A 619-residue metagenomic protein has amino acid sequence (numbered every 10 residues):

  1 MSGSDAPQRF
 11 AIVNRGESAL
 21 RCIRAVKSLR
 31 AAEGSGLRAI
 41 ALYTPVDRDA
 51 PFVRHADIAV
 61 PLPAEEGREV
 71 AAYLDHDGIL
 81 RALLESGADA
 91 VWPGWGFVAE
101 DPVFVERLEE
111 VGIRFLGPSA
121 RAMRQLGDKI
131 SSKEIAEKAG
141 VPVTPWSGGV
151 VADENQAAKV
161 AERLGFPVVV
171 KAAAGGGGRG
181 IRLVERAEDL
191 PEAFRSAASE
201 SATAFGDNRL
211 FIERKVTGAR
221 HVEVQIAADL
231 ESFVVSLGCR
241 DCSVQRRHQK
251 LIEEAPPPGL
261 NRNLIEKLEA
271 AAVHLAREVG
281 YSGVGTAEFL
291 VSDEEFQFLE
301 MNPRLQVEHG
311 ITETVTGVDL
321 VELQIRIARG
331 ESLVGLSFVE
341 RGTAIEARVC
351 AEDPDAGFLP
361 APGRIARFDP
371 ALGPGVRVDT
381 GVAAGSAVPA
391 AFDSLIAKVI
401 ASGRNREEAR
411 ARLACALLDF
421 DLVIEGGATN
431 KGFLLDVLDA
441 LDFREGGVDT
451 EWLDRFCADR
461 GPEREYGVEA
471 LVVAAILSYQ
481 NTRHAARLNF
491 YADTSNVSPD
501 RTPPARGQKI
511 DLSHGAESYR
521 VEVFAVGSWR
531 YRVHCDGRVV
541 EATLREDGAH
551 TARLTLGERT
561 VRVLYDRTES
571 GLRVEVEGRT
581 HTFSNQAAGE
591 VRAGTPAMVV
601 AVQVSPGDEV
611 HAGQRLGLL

Functional and structural regions predicted by a protein language model:
M1-A287, V291-H309: N-terminal beta-alpha lobe that positions the nucleotide/phosphoryl donor in ATP/NTP-coupled carboxylate activation
A90, A99-R107, G548-R579: Structured, non-catalytic alpha/beta "coupling" segments that mediate domain-domain communication and provide generic
Q225, G403-R406, V604-H611: Acidic, glycine-anchored pre-beta loop/turn
A272, T312-W529, A612: Catalytic cores of soluble metabolic enzymes centered on carboxylation/carboxyl-transfer
N585-L619: Structured functional modules or segments
